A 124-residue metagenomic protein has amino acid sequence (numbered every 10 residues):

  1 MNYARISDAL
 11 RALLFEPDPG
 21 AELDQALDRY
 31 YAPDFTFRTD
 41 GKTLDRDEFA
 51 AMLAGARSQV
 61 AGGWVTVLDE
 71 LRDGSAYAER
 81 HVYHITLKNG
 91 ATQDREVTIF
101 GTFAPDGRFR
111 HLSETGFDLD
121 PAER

Functional and structural regions predicted by a protein language model:
M1-P33: Short acidic-aromatic low-complexity motifs
N2, F15, A56-R124: A beta-strand edge to alpha-helix "cap/lid" segment located at domain peripheries
L10, A32-T36, L53, H84-T86 (+1 more regions): A near-ubiquitous, low-amplitude feature marking generic local secondary-structure context
L23-S75: A solvent-exposed, acidic/Ser-Thr-rich amphipathic alpha-helical stretch
